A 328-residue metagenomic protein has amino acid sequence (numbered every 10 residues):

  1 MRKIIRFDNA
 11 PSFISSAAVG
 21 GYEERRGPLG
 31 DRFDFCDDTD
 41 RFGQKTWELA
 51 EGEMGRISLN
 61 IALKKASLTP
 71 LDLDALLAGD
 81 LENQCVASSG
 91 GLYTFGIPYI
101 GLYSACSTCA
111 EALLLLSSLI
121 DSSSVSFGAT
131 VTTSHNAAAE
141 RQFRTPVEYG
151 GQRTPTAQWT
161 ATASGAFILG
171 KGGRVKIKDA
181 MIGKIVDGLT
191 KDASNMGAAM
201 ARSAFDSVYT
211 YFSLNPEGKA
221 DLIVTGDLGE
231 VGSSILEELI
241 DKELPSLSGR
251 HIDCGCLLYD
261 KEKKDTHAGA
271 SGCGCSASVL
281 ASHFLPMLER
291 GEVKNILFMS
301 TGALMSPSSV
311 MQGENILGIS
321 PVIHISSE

Functional and structural regions predicted by a protein language model:
M1-L77, L81-A87, T94, S203-K219 (+5 more regions): Conserved active-site "lid/cap" helical segment
M1-T46, P146-L214, P245-C256, D265 (+2 more regions): Condensing-enzyme catalytic core mediating Claisen C-C bond formation in acyl metabolism
I14, A78-G79, G128-S134, I296-T301: Short beta-strand segments
E24-R26, A87-S89, A139-R144, S234-L236 (+1 more regions): Short acidic, glycine/serine/threonine-rich loops at helix termini
A50-E51, L77, P98-A110, A157-W159 (+1 more regions): Active-site nucleophile and cofactor-binding loops and adjacent substrate-binding regions of central metabolic enzymes
L81-C85, C106-C109, S134-A138, T225-V231 (+2 more regions): Gly/Ser/Thr-rich loops at beta-strand to alpha-helix junctions that form or flank small-molecule/cofactor-binding
Y103-T130, L169, R202, S271-E292: Active-site-proximal alpha-helical scaffold in enzymes
G226-T266: Active-site pocket-lining segment
